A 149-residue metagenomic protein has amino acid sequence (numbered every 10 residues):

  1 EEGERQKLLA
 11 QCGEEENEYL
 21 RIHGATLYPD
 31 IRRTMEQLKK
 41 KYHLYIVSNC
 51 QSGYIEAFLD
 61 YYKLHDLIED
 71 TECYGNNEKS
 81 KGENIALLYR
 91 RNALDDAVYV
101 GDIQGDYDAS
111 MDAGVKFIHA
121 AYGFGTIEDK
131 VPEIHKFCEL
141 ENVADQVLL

Functional and structural regions predicted by a protein language model:
E1-K7: Short, charged helix-capping/linker segments at alpha-helix termini
G3, K41-Y45, H65-D66, D95-D96: Secondary-structure boundary/capping positions in well-ordered alpha/beta enzyme cores
K7-N17, K63-E69: Short, basic/glycine-rich phosphate-binding loops at helix/coil junctions that contact nucleotide phosphates
Q11, E36-Q37, A109: Alpha-helical scaffold elements within enzyme catalytic domains, especially in hydrolases
E16-L20, G125-E128: A short acidic, helix-capping loop that chelates divalent metal ions and anchors anionic groups
N17-I46, S52, E56, G82: Short, acidic loop-to-helix structural element flanking the phosphoryl-transfer center in phosphate-processing enzymes
S52, E56-L149: Asp-based, Mg2+/Mn2+-dependent phosphohydrolase catalytic module
